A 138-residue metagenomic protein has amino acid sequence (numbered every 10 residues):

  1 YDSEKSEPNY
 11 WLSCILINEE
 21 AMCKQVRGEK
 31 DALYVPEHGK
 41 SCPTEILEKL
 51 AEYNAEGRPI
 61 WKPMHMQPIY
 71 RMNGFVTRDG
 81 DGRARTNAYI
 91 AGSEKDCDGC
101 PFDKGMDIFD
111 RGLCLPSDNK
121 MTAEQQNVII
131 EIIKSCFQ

Functional and structural regions predicted by a protein language model:
Y1-Q138: PLP-dependent aminotransferase class I/II
